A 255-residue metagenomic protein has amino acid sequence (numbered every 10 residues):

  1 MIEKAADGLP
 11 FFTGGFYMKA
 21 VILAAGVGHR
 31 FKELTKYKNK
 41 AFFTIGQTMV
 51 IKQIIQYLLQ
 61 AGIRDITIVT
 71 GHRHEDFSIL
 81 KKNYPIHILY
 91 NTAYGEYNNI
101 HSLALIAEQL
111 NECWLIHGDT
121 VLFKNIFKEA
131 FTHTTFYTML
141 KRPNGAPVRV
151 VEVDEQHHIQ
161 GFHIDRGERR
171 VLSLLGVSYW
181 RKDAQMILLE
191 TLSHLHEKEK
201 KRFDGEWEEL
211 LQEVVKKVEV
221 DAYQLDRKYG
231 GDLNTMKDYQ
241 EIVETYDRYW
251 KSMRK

Functional and structural regions predicted by a protein language model:
M1-G15: Positively charged N-terminal leader segments that act as targeting/secretion signals
G15-T35, P85: N-terminal nucleotide-binding beta1-loop-alpha1 segment
F16-A20, S173-K255: Conserved alpha/beta core of the MobA/IspD/sugar-nucleotide pyrophosphorylase nucleotidyltransferase superfamily
Y37-K52: Short catalytic helix/loop segments, enriched in acidic residues and glycine and frequently bearing histidine
T48-D65, L105: A short, N-terminal amphipathic alpha-helix
H72-E75: A conserved acidic beta->alpha catalytic loop
S78-R149: Conserved beta-loop-beta/alpha segment of the NTase-like Rossmann-fold superfamily that binds/positions NTPs
F123-K201: Conserved core of the sugar-phosphate nucleotidyltransferase
